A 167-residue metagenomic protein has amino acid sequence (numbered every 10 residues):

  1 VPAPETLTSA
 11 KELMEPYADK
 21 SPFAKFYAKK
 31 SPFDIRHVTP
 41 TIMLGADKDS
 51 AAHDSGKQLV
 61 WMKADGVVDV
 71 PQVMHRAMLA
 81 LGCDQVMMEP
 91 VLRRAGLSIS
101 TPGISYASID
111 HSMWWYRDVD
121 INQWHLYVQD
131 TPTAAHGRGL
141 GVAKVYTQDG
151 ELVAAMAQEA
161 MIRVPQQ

Functional and structural regions predicted by a protein language model:
V1-Q167: Terminal targeting signals and extreme-terminal segments of soluble enzymes
